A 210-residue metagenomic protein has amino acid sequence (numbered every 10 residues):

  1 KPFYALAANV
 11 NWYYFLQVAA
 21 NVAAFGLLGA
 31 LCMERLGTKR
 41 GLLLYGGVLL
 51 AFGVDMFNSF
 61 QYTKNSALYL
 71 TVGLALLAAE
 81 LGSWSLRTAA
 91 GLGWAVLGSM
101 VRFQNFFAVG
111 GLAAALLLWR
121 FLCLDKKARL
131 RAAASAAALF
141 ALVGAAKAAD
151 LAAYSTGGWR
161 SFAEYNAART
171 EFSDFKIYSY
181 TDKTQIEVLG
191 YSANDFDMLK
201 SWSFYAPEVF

Functional and structural regions predicted by a protein language model:
K1-S179: Hydrophobic transmembrane helix bundles of membrane-integrated enzymes that assemble and modify cell-envelope
Y154-F210: Membrane-proximal stem/loop segments at transmembrane-domain junctions that anchor or position
